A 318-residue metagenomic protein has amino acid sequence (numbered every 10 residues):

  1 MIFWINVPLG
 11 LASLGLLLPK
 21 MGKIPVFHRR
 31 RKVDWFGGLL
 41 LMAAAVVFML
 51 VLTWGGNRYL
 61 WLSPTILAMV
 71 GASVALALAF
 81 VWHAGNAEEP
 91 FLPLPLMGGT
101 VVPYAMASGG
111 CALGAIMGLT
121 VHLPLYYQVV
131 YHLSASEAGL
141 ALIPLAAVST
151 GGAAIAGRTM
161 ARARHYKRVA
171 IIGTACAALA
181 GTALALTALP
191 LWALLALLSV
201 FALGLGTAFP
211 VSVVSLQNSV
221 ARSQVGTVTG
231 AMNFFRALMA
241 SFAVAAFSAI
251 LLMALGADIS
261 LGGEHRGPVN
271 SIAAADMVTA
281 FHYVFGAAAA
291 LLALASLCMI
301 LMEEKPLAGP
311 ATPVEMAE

Functional and structural regions predicted by a protein language model:
M1-G37: Helix-loop-helix hairpins in multi-pass membrane proteins, especially solute transporters
I5, S13, F36-G38, L50 (+5 more regions): 12-transmembrane solute porter fold
L16, A43-V51: Specific aromatic-rich, kink-prone transmembrane helix
G22-L39, N86-L94, L307-M316: Flexible cytoplasmic inter-helical loops of multi-pass small-molecule transporters
I24-R31, G55-W61, T187-L191: Membrane-interface helix caps and helix-loop-helix hairpins in membrane proteins
H28-R29, N57, L92-P93, I172 (+1 more regions): Short, flexible, glycine/charge-rich loop motifs used to bind or transfer phosphoryl groups or to couple energy/partner
G263-T279: Short, membrane-exposed interhelical loops at transmembrane-helix boundaries
G267-I272, L301-E318: Intrinsic disorder in cytosolic terminal tails and internal cytosolic loops of multi-pass membrane transporters
